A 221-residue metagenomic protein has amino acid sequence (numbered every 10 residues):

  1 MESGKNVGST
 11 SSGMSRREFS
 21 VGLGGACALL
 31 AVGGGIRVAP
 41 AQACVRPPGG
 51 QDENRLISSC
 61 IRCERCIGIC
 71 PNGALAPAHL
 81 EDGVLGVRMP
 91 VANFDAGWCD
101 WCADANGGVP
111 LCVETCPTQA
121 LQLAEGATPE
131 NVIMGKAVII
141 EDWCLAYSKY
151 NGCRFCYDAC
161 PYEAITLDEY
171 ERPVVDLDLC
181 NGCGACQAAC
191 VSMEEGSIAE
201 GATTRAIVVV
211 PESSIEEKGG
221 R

Functional and structural regions predicted by a protein language model:
M1-R221: Non-ligating segments of multi-cofactor redox enzymes
